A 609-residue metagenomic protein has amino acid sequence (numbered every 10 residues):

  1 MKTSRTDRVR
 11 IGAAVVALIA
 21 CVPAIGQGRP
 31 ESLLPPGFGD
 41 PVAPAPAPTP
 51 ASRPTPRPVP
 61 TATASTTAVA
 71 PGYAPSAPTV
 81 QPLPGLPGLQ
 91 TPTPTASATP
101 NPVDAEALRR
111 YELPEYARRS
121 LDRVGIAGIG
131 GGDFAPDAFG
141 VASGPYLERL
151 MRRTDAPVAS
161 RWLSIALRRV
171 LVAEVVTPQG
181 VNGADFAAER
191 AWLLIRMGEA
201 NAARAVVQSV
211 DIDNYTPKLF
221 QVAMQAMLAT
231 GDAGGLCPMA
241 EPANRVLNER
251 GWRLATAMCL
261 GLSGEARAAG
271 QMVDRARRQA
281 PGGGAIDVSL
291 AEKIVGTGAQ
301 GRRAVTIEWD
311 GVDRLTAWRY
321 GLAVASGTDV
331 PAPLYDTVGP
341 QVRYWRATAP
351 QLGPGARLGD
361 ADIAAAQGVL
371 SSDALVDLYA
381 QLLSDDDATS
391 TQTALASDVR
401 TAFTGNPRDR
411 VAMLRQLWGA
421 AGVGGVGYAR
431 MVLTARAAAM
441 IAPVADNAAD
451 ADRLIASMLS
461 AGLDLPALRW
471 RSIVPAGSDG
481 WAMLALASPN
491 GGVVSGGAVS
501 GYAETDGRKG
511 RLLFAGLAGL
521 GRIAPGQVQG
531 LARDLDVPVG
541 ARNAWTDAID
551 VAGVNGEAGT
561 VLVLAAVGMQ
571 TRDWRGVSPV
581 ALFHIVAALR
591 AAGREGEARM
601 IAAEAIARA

Functional and structural regions predicted by a protein language model:
A14, I19-I25: N-terminal signal peptide c-region/cleavage motif recognized by signal peptidases
Q27-I126: Compositionally biased, proline/threonine/alanine/serine-rich low-complexity intrinsically disordered stretches
E115-G180, F186, R190: N-terminal, Lys/Arg-enriched amphipathic/low-complexity engagement segments that precede the first folded domain
G132-A142, D155-A156, L171-G180, A205-Y215 (+17 more regions): Solenoid-like repeat scaffolds
L193, V222-M227, C259-L260, A456-S457 (+1 more regions): Residue-level signature for tetratricopeptide repeat
A200-A203, A233-M239, A266-M272, P466-W470 (+1 more regions): Solenoid-repeat scaffolds in large eukaryotic assemblies
G235-A332: Extended amphipathic alpha-helical segments with heptad-repeat/coiled-coil character used for oligomerization, fusion
V288-A461: Long, internal scaffold/assembly segments composed of regular secondary structure
